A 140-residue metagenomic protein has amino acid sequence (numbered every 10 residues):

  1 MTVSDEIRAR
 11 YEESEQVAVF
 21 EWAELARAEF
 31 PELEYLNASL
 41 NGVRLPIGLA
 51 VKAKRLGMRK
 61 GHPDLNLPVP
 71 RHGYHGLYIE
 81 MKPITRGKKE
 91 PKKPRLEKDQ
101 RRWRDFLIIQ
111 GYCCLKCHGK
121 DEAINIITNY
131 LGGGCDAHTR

Functional and structural regions predicted by a protein language model:
M1-R140: Catalytic phosphate/metal-binding cores of nucleic-acid and nucleotide-processing enzymes, i.e., regions that mediate
